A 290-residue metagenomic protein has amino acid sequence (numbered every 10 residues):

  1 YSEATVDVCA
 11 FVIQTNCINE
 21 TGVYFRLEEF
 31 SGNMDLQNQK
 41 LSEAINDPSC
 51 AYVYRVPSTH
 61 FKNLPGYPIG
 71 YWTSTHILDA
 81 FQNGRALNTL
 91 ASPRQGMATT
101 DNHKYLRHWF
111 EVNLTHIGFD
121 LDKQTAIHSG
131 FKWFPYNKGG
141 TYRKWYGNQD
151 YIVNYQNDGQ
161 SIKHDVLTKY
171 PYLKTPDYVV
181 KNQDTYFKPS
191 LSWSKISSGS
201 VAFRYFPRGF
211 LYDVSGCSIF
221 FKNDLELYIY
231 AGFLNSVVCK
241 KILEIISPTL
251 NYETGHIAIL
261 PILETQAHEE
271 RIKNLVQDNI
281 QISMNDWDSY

Functional and structural regions predicted by a protein language model:
Y1-Q124, N148, D158, H164-L167 (+6 more regions): Signature of N6-adenine DNA methyltransferases within the class I
I18, T141-R143, Q160, S198-S200: Short, solvent-exposed loop/turn segments at secondary-structure junctions
D120-T125, G130, N137, D150: Gly/Pro-rich turn-and-neighbor structural signature
W133-F134, I152, S190, G216: A residue-level signal for beta-strand positions that form part of recognition/binding surfaces within mature
N137, L173, D184-A202, Y230-E244: Short Ser/Thr-interspersed hydrophobic loop/turn segments at strand-loop and sheet-helix junctions that line or gate
G140, S194, I219: Extended Lys/Arg-rich polyanion-binding regions
Q149-N182: Sequence-specific dsDNA recognition surfaces
D286-Y290: Extended, well-ordered alpha-helical scaffold/bundle regions in very large, multi-domain proteins
